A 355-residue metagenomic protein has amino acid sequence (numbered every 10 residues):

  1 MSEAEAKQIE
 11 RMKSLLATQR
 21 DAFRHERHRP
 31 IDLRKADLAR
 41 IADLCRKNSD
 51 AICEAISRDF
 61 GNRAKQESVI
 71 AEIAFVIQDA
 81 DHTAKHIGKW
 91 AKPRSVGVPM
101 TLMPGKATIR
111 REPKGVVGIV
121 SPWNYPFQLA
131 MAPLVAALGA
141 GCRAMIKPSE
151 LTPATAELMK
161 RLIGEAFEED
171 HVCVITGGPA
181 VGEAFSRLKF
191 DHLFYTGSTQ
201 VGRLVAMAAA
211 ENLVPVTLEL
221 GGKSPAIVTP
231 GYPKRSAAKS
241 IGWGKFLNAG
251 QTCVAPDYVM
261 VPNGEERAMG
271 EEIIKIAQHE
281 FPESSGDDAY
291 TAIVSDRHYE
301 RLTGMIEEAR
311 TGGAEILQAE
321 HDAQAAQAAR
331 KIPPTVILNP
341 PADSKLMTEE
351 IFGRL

Functional and structural regions predicted by a protein language model:
M1-T108: N-terminal Rossmann-like NAD(P)+-binding subdomain of aldehyde/semialdehyde dehydrogenases
A6, F167, Q200-A342: ALDH superfamily catalytic-core signature
Q19, I41, A55-I56, S240-G244 (+3 more regions): Short alpha-helical scaffolding segments that buttress acidic/His motifs in well-ordered protein cores
R34, A80, G141, V172 (+6 more regions): Residue-level signal for inorganic ion chemistry
V98-S236, I274: Rossmann-like NAD(P) dinucleotide-binding subdomain of oxidoreductase/dehydrogenase enzymes
A329-P333, E349-L355: Conserved glycine-rich beta-strand-loop-beta hairpin in the small C-terminal domain of fold type I
